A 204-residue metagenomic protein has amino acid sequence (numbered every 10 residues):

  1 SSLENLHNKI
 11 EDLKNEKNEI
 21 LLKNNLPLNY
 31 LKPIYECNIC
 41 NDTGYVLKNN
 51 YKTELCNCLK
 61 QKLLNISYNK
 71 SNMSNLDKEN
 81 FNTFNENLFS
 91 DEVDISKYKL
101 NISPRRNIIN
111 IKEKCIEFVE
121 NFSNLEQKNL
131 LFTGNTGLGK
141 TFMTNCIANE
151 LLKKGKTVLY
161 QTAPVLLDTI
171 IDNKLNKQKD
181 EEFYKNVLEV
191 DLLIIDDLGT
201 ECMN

Functional and structural regions predicted by a protein language model:
S1-N29: A broadly conserved sequence feature marking short terminus-proximal activation segments in nucleic acid-centric
N25-E79: Interdomain "pre-motor" coupling segment immediately N-terminal to P-loop NTPase/helicase cores
C40, D77, N82-L130: Pre-Walker A (pre-P-loop) alpha-helix and adjacent loop at the N terminus of AAA/AAA+ ATPase modules, a conserved
E126, N149-L159: Post-Walker A helix-loop "phosphate-sensing" segment adjacent to the P-loop in P-loop NTPases
E126-M143: Walker A/P-loop nucleotide-binding motif
G155-T169: Short beta-strand-centered segment that lines the nucleotide-binding/catalytic pocket of NTP-utilizing
I171, L175-N204: Conserved nucleotide-sensing/catalytic segment adjacent to the nucleotide-binding pocket in NTP-handling enzymes
